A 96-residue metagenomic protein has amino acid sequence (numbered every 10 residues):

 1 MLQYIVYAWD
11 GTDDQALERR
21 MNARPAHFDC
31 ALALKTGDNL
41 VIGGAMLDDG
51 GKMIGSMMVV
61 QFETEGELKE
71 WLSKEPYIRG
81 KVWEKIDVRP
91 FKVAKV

Functional and structural regions predicted by a protein language model:
M1-V96: Conserved, structured core segments of small domains
